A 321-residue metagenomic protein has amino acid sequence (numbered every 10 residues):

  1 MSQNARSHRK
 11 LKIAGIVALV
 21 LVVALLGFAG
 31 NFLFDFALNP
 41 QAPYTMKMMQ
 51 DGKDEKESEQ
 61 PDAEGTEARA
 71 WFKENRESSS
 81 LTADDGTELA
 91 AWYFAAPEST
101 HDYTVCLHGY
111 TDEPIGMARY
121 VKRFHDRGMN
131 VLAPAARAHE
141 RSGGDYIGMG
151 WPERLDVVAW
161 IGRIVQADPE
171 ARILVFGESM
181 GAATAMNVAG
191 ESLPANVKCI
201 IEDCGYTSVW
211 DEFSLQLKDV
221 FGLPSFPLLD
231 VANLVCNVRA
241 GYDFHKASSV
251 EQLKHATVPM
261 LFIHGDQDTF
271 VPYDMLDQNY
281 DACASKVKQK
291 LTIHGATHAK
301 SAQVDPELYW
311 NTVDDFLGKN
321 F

Functional and structural regions predicted by a protein language model:
L21-T82: An N-terminal hydrophobic leader/cap segment in hydrolases
V121-G143: Conserved alpha/beta-hydrolase
I147-D168: Alpha/beta-hydrolase active-site loop
N187-D243: Hydrolase active-site cap/lid region
S249, V258, P272-D281: Short alpha-helix in the alpha/beta-hydrolase fold that links the catalytic acid
H255-T257, F262-H264, D268: Short beta-strand/loop motif that positions the catalytic acidic residue of the alpha/beta-hydrolase fold
Q267-V271, A299-K300: Acidic catalytic loop of the alpha/beta-hydrolase fold
A296-W310: Catalytic histidine-centered segment of alpha/beta-hydrolase-like enzymes
